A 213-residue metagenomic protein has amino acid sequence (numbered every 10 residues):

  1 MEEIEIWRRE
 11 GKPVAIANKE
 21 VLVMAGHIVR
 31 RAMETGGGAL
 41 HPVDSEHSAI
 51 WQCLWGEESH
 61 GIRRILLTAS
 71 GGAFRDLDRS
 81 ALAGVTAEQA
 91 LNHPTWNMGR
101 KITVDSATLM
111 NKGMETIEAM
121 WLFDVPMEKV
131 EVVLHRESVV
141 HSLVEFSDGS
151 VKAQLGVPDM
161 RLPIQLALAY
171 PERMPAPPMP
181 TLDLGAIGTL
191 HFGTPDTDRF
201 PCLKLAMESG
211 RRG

Functional and structural regions predicted by a protein language model:
M1-G213: Catalytic, metal-anchored helix/loop core of enzyme active sites in primary metabolism
